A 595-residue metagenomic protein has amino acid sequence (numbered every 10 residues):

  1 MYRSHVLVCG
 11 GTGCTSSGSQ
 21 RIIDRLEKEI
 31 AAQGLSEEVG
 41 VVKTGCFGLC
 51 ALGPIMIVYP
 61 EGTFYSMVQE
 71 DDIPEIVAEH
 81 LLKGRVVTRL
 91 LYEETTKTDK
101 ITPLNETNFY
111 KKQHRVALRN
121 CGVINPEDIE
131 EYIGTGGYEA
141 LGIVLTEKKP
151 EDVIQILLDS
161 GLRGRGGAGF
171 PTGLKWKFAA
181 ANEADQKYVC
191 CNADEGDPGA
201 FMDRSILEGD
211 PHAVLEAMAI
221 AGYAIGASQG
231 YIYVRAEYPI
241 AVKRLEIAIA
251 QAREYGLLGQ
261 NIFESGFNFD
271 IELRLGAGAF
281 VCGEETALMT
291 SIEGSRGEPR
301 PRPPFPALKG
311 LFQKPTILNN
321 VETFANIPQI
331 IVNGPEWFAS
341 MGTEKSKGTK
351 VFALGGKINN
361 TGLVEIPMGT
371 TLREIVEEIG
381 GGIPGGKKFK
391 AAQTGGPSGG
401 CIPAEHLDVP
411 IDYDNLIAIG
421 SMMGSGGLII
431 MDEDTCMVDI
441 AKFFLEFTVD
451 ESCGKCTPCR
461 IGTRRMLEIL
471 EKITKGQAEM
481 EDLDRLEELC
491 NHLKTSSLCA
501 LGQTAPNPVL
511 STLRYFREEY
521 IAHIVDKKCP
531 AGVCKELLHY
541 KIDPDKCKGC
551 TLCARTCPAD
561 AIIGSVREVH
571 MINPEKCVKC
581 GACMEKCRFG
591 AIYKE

Functional and structural regions predicted by a protein language model:
Y2-H5, S19-K43, P60-R89, A140-L157 (+9 more regions): Ferredoxin-type iron-sulfur electron-transfer modules in oxidoreductases and energy-metabolism complexes
C14, G137, L157-A179, G278-T290 (+3 more regions): Conserved phosphate/anionic-ligand binding catalytic regions in large, soluble enzymes, centered on
L52-M56, P458-R464, L552-M571, A582-E595: Iron-sulfur cluster-binding cysteine motifs and their immediate structural context in ferredoxin-like electron-transfer
L91-S160, Q313, N319-G334: Flexible inter-domain linker/hinge segments
K112-Q113, V242-M368, G380: Hydrophobic alpha-helical positions that pack around
G142-E183, A339-S340, K345, A353 (+3 more regions): Accessory "access/gating" subregions that flank catalytic or transport cores
A217-A219, G369-P384: Short amphipathic, charge-patterned alpha-helical segments
G348-N360, I366, L372, P530-V578 (+1 more regions): C-terminal accessory/binding modules appended to enzymatic or scaffolding proteins
